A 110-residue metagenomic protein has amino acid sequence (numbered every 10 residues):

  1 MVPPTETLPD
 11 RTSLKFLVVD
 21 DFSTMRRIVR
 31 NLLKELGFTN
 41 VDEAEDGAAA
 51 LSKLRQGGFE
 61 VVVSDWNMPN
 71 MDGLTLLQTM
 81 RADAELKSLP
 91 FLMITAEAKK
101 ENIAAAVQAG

Functional and structural regions predicted by a protein language model:
M1-K15: Non-catalytic signal-transmission and effector/linker regions of two-component phosphorelay proteins
S23-D42: Two-component/phosphorelay signaling modules centered on CheY-like receiver
R30-N31, T75, A98-G110: Alpha4 helix (beta4-alpha4-beta5 surface) of REC/receiver domains from two-component response regulators
E43-V61: Acidic, metal-coordinating helix/loop segments flanking the phosphotransfer/catalytic sites of two-component signaling
D46-A49, D72-Q78: Acidic catalytic/metal-coordinating carboxylates
V63-D65: Active-site T/S-Asp motif of two-component receiver
M68: Receiver (REC) domain active-site loop signature in two-component systems and cognate sites in sensor histidine kinases
